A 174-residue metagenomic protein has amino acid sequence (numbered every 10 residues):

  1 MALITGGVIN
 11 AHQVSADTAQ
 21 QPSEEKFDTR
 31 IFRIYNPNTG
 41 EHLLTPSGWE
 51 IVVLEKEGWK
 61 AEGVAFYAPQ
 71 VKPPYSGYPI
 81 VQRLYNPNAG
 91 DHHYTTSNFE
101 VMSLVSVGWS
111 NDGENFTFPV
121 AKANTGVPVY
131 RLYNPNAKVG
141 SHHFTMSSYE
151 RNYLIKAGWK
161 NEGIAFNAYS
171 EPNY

Functional and structural regions predicted by a protein language model:
T5-E24: Sec-dependent signal peptide cleavage junction
Q20-S23, G48-I51, R151: Acidic/polar low-complexity segments and flexible, solvent-exposed patches
P22-E24, E57, P69-P74, V107-G108 (+2 more regions): Tandem-repeat/low-complexity and Cys-motif detector
E25-D28, I34-N38, P73-P79, Y85-A89 (+2 more regions): Short, low-complexity cationic-aromatic patches
I31-Y35, H42-T45, I51-L54, W59 (+11 more regions): Fold-core signature of tandem repeat domains
A68, E100: Conserved, function-critical positions that sit in or immediately flank catalytic and ligand-binding motifs
A165-Y174: Short, low-complexity, Pro/Ser/Thr/Gly-rich segments in the mature regions of secreted, periplasmic
